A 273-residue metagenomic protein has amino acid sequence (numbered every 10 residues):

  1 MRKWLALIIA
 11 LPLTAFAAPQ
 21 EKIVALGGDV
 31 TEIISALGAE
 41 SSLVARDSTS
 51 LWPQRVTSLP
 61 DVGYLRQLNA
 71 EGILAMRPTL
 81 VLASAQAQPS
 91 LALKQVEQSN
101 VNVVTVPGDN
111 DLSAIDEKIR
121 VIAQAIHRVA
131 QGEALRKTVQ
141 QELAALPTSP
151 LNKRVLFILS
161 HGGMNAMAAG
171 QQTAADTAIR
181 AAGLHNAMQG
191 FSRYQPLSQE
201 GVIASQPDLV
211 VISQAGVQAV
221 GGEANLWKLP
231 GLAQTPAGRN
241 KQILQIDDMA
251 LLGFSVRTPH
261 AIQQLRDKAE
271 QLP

Functional and structural regions predicted by a protein language model:
K3-T14: Bacterial N-terminal signal peptides
E21-I34, A130-A182: Basic- and aromatic-lined ligand-binding clefts that recognize polyanionic substrates
E21-K22, S113-Q124, E133, P150 (+1 more regions): Structured C-terminal subdomain patch of bacterial secreted/periplasmic proteins
K22-M76, L80-Q86, E223: A short, structured surface patch at a secondary-structure boundary
D47, Q171-Y194, Q214, Q245: His/Asp/Glu-enriched short active-site or ligand-binding loop at hydrolase and phosphoryl-transfer sites
W52, L93-V121: Flexible loop/hinge segments that line or gate small-molecule binding clefts
E71-R77, S198-Q206: Short helices/loops that flank or line small-molecule/ion binding pockets
P89-Q98, L209-W227: A ligand-binding cleft/hinge motif common to bilobed small-molecule-binding domains
